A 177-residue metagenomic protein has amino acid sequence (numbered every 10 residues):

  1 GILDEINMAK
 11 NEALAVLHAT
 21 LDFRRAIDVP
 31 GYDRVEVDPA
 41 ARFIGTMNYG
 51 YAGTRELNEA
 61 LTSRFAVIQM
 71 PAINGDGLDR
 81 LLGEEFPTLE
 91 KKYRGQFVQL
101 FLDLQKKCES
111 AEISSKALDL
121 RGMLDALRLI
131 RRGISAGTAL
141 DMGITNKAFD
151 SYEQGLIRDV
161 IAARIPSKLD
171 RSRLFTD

Functional and structural regions predicted by a protein language model:
G1-D177: C-terminal regulatory/interaction module of P-loop NTP-utilizing enzymes
